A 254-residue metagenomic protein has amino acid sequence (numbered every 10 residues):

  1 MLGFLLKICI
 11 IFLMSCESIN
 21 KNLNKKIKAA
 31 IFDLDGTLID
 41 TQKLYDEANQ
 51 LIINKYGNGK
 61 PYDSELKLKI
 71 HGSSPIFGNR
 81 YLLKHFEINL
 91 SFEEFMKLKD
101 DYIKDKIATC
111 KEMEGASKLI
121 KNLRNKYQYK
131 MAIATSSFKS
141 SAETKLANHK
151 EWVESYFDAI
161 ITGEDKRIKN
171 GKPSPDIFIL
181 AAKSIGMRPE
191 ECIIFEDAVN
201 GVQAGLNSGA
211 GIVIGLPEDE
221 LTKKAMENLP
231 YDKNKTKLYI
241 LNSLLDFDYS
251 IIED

Functional and structural regions predicted by a protein language model:
M1-S18: Classical Sec-dependent N-terminal signal peptides that target proteins to the secretory pathway
M14-I27, F138-D254: Asp-based, Mg2+/Mn2+-dependent phosphohydrolase catalytic module
N20-N125: N-terminal helical cap/lid subdomain that shapes the substrate entry/recognition surface in HAD-like hydrolases
T37, T41, T135, G201: Ser/Thr-glycine-rich phosphate-binding loops at phosphate-binding pockets of nucleotides, nucleotide cofactors
L38, E112, M131, I194-F195: Conserved SAM-binding loop
P61, E93, C110, S136 (+2 more regions): Non-catalytic, surface-exposed connector residues within folded enzymatic/regulatory domains
S73-S74, K111-G115, S137, P173 (+1 more regions): Short beta->alpha linker loops
A116-N148, G205: Substrate-recognition element of Asp-dependent hydrolases with the DxDx(T/V) motif
